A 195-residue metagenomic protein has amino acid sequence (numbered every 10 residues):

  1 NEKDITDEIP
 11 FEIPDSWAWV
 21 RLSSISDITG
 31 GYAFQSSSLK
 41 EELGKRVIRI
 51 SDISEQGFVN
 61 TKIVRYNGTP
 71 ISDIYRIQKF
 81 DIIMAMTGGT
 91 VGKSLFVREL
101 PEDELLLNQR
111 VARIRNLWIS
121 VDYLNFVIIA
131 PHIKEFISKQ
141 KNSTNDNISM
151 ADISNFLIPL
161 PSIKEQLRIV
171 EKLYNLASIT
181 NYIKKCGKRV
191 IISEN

Functional and structural regions predicted by a protein language model:
E2-E8, S23-S38, S51-D81: Sequence-specific dsDNA recognition surfaces
K3-Y32, N155, I163-V170, L176-N195: Non-catalytic DNA-recognition/assembly elements of restriction-modification systems
A33-S36, I53-R65, I82-A85, G89-L107 (+2 more regions): Short, ligand-facing micro-motifs at secondary-structure edges
S37-K40, L160-P161: Replace "in large, NTP-powered and nucleic-acid-processing enzymes" with "in large, NTP-powered factors and other
I48: Cleft-lining beta-strand/loop regions that shape enzyme active-site pockets
E104-V111, D122, N142-I163: A short glycine-rich beta-alpha junction/loop motif
